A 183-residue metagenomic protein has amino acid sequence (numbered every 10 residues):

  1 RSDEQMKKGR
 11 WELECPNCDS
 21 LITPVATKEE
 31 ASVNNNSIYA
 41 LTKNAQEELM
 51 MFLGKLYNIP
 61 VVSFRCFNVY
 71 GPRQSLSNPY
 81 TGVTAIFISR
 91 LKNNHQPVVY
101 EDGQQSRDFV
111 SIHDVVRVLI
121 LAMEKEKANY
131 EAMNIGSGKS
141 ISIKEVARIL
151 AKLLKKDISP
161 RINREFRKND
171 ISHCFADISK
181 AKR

Functional and structural regions predicted by a protein language model:
S2-E30, N34-V62, F67, I88-N93: Active-site Tyr-X1-5-Lys
S20, K28, L91-R183: C-terminal substrate-binding subdomain of Rossmann-fold SDR/epimerase-dehydratase oxidoreductases
N35-T42, C66, L76-T84, D108-I112: The catalytic Tyr-centered alpha-helix of NAD(P)H-dependent dehydrogenases
Q46, Q74, Q104-Q105: Glutamine-centric residue-chemistry signal
C66-V69, D102: Active-site loop/turn elements of alpha/beta-hydrolase fold enzymes, especially the short glycine-/histidine-rich
V69-G71, V115: Conserved sequence/active-site signature of Rossmann-fold short-chain dehydrogenase/reductase
P72-S75, K180: Short beta-loop-alpha junction of Rossmann-like oxidoreductase domains
